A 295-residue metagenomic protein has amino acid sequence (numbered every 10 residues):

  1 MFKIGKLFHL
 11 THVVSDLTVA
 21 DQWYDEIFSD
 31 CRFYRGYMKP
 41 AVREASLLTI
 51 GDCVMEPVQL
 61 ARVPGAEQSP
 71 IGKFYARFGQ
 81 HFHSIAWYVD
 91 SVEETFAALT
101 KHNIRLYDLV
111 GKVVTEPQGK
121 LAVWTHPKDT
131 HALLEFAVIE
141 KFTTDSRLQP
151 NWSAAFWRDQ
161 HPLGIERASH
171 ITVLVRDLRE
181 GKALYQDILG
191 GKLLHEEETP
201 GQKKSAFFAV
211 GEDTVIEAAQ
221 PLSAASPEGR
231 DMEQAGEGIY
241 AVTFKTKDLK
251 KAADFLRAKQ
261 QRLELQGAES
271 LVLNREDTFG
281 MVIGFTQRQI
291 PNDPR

Functional and structural regions predicted by a protein language model:
M1, E56, E93-G164, A206-G211 (+2 more regions): Vicinal oxygen chelate
M1-S69, A76, F82: An N-terminus-focused feature that recognizes amino-terminal "leader" regions
M1-T18, Q80-W87, I139-K182, I239-V242 (+1 more regions): N-terminal beta-strand motif that seeds the catalytic metal site of vicinal oxygen chelate
K6-S15, S46-T49, P70-A98, T125 (+3 more regions): Vicinal oxygen chelate
A20-I27, L99, G181-Q186, L256: Conserved active-site tyrosine of GNAT-family acetyltransferases
D25-M38, N103-V113, G190-E198, R257-G267: Short secondary-structure junctions
R32-I50, E116, K120-H126, E198-F207 (+1 more regions): N-terminal strand-loop-strand beta-hairpin
H161-T214: Aromatic-anchored, glycine/proline-accented short structural segments that stabilize local strand-turns or short
